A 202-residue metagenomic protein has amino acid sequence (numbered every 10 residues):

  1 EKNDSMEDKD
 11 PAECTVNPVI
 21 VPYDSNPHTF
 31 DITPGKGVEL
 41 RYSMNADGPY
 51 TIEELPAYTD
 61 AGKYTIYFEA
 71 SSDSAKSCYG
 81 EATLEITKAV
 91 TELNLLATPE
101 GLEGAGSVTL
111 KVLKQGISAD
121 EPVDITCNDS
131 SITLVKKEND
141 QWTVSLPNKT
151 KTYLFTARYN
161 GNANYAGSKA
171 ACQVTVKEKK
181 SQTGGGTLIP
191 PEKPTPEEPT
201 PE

Functional and structural regions predicted by a protein language model:
E1-E202: Solvent-exposed beta-strand/loop surfaces, strongest in extracytoplasmic domains of secreted and cell-surface proteins
